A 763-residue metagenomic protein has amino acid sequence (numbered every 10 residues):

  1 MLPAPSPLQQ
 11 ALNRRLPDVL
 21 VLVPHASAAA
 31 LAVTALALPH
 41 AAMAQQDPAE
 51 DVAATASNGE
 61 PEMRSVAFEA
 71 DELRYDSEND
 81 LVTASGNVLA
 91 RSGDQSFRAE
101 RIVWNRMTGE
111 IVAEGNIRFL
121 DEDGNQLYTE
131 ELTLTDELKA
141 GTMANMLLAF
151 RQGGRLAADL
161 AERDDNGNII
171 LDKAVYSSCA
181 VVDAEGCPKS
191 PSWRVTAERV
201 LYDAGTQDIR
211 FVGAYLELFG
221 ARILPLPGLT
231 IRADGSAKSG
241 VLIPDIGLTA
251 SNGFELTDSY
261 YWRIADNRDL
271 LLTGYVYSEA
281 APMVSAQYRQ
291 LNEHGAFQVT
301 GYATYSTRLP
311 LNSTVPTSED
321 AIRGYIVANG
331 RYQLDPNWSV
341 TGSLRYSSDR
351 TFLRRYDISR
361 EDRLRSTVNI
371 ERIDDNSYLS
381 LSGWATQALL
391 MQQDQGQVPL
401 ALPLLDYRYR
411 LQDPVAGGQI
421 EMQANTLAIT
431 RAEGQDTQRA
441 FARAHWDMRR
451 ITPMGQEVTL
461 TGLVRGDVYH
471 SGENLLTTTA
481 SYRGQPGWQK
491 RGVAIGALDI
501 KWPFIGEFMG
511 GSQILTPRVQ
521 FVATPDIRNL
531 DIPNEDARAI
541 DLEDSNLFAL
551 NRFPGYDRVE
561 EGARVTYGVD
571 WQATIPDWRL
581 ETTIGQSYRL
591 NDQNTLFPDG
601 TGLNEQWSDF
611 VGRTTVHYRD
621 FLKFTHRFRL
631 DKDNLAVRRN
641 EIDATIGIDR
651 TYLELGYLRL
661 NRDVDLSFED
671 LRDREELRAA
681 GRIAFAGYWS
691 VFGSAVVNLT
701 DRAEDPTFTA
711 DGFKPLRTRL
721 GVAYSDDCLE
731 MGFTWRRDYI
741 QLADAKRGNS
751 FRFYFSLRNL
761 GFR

Functional and structural regions predicted by a protein language model:
M1-N58: Cleavable N-terminal targeting peptides that direct proteins into the secretory/outer-membrane pathway or into
H25, H40, L226-G228, F504 (+1 more regions): Hydrophobic residues in alpha-helical membrane-spanning segments
L38, L224-L226, I243, L402 (+2 more regions): Hydrophobic alpha-helix-in-membranes signature
Q45-T367, L390, Q438-A444, T479-Y482 (+4 more regions): Structural signature for solvent-exposed beta-strand/loop edge elements and short helix-capping sites, enriched
A140, L171, L201, N376 (+1 more regions): Outer-membrane beta-barrel translocator/pore domains, especially the C-terminal barrels of Gram-negative outer-membrane
G383-A385: Alpha-helical repeat/alpha-solenoid scaffolds of the HEAT/ARM/MIF4G superfamily and closely related elongated all-alpha
